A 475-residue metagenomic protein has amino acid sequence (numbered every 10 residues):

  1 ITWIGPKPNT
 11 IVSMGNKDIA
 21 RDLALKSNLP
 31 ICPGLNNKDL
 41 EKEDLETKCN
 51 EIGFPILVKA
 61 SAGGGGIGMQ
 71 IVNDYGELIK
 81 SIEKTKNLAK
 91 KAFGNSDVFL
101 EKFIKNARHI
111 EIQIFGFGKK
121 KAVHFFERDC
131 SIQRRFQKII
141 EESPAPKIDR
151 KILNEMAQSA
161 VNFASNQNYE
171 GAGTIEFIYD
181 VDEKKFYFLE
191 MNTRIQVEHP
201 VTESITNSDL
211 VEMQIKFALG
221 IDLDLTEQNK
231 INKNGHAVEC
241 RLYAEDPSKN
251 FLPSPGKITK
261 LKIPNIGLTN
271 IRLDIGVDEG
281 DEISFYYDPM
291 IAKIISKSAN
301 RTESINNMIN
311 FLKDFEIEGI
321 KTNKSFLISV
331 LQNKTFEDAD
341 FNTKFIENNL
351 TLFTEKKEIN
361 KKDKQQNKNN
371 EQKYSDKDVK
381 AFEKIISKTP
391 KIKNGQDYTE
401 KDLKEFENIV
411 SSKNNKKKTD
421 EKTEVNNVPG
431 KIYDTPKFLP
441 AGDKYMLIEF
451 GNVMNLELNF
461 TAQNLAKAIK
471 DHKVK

Functional and structural regions predicted by a protein language model:
I1, S27-N28, P55, A60 (+3 more regions): ATP-dependent carboxylate activation and anion-phosphoryl transfer catalytic cores that bind Mg-ATP to form
I1-N16, P30-N37: A short, GP-enriched loop/loop-strand-helix hinge that lies immediately N-terminal to, or at the N-terminal rim
I11-K17, D44, R134-R135, V201: Short, charged, surface-exposed secondary-structure boundary motifs
S13, K38, I71, K297-S298: A structural signal for short, well-ordered beta-strand elements
A20-R21: A glycine-rich, charged low-complexity "G-patch/RS-like" nucleic-acid-interacting patch
N37-K42, K105-A107: Short acidic loop-to-helix transition motifs that present clustered carboxylates
D44-L45, E77: Short acidic active-site motifs
